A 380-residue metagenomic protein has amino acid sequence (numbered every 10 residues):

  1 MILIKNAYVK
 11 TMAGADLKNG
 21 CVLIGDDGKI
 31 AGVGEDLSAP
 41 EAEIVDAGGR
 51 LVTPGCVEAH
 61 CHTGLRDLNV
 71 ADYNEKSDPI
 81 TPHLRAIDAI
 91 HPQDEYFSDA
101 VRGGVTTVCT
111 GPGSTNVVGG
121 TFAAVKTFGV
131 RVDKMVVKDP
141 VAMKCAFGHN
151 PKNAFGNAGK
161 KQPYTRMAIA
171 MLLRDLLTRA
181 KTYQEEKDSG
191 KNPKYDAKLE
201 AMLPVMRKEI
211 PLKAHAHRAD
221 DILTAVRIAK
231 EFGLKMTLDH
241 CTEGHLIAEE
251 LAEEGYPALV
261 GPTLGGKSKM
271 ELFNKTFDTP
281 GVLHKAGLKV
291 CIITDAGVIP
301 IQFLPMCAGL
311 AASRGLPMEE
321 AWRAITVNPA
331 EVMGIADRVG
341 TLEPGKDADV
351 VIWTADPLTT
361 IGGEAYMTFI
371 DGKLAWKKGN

Functional and structural regions predicted by a protein language model:
L3, A42-D46, A142, T368: Conserved beta-strand scaffold positions in the cores of enzyme catalytic domains, especially in NTP/NDP-utilizing
I4-T11, K18, E331, E343-N380: C-terminal cap of metal-dependent C-N hydrolases
A7, V22, G28, G49 (+10 more regions): Divalent metal-coordination and catalytic microenvironments
V9-T53: Histidine-rich, glycine-flanked metal-binding segment
R50-P112, N116-V117: Metal-associated gating/positioning segment near the N- to mid-region
L68, E75-S77, T81-P82, P211 (+4 more regions): His/Asp/Glu-enriched, well-ordered alpha-helical/loop segment that forms or immediately abuts the divalent-metal
A86, Q184-T276, C291, E331-M333 (+3 more regions): Active-site core of metal-dependent hydrolases
G103-L223, R227-M236: Polyanionic/metal-chelating signatures
